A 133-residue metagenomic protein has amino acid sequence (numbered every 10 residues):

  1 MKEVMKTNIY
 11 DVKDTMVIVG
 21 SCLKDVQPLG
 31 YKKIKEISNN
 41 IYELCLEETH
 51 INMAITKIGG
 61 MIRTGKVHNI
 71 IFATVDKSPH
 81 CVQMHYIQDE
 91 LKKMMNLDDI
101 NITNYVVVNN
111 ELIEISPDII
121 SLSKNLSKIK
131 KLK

Functional and structural regions predicted by a protein language model:
M1-K133: Iron-sulfur-associated redox domains of electron-transfer enzymes in respiratory and anaerobic energy metabolism
